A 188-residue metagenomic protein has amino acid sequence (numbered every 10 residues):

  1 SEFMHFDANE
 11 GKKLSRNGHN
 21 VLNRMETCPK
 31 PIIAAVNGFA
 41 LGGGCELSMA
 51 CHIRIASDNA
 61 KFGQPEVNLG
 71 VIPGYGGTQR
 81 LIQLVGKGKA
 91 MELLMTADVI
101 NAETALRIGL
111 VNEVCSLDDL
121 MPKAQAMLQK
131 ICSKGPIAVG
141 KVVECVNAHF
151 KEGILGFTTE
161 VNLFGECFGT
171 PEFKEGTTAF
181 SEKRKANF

Functional and structural regions predicted by a protein language model:
S1-R24, A40, G70, E152: Glycine- (often His-adjacent) and acidic-residue-rich active-site loop that binds/positions the CoA thioester
F3, L81, F188: Short clusters of hydrophobic/aromatic residues that line enzyme substrate/ligand-binding pockets
K13, V139-K141, E175-A179, F188: Short, hydrophobic secondary-structure boundary micro-motifs
N23-I137, G165, T170, K174-E175 (+1 more regions): Crotonase-fold acyl-CoA enzyme core
L93-L94, V142-V146, E160, F164 (+1 more regions): Short alpha-helical scaffolding segments that buttress acidic/His motifs in well-ordered protein cores
A148-H149, K183-N187: A short structural micro-motif
L155-T158: Juxtamembrane helix-entry segments on the extracytoplasmic side of multipass membrane proteins
